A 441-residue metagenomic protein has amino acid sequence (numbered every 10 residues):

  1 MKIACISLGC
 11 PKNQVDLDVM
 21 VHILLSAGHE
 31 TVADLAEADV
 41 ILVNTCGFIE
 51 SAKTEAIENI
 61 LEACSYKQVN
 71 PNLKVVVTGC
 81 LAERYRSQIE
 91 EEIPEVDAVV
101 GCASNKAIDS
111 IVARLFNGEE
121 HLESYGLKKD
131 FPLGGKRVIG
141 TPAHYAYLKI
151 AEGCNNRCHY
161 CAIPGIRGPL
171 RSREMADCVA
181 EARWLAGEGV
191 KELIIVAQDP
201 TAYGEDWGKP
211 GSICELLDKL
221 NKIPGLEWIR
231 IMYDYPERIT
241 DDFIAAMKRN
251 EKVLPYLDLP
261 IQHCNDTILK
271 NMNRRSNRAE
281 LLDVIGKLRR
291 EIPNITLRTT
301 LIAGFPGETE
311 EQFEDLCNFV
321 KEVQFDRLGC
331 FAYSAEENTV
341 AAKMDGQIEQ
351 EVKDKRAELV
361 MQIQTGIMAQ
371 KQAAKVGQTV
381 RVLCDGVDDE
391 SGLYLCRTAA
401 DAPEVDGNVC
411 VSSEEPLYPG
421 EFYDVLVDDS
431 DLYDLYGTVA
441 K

Functional and structural regions predicted by a protein language model:
M1-Y203, D242, L257, A279-R290 (+3 more regions): Proteins enriched for Cys/Gly/acidic motifs involved in redox and nucleic-acid/cofactor modification
C10, Y203-G225, M272, A335-G366: Radical SAM enzyme [4Fe-4S]-AdoMet core and its adjacent flexible, acidic and glycine-rich loops/tails across
V75-V77, R84, I89, G187-E311: Conserved SAM/AdoMet-binding glycine-rich loop
E91-K106, C214-L226, R249-L254, D315-R327 (+1 more regions): Structural recognition of alpha->loop->beta junctions
C154, H263-T267, F305, S334-E337 (+1 more regions): Feature marks short, surface-exposed loop/turn motifs that line or immediately flank catalytic pockets and channel
C178, I195, I231, L259 (+6 more regions): Conserved, mostly hydrophobic/aromatic
A197, Y233, I261-H263, T299-A303 (+6 more regions): Active-site proximal loops enriched in glycine and acidic residues that flank catalytic Cys/His/Asp and coordinate
K343-K441: Terminal RNA-binding accessory module
